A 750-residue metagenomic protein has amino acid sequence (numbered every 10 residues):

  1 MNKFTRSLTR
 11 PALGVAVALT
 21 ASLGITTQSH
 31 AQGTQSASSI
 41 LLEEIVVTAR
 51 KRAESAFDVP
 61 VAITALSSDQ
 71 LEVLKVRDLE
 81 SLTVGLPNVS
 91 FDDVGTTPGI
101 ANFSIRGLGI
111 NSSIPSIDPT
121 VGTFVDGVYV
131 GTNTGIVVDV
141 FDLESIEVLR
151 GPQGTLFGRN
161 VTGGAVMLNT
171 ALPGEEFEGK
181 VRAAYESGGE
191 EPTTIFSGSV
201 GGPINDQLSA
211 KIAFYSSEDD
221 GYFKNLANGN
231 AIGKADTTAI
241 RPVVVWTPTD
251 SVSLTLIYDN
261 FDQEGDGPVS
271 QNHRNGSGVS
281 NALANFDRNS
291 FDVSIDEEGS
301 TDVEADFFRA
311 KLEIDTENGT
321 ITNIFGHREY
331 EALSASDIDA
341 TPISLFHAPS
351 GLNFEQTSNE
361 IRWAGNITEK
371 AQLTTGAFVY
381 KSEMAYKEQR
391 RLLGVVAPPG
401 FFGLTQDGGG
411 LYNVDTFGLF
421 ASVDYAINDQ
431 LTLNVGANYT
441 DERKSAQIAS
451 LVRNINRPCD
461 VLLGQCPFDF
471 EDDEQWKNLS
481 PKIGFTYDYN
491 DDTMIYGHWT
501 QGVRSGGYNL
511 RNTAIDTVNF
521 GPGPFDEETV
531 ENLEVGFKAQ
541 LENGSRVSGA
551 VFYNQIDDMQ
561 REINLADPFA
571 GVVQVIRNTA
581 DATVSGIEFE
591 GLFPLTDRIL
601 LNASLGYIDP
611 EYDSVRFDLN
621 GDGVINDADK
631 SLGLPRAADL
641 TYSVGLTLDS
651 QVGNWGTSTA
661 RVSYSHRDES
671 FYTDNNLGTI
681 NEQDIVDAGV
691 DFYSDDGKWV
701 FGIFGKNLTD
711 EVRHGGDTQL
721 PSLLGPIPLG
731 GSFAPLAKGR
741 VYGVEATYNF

Functional and structural regions predicted by a protein language model:
M1-L74, E80-V84, G201, D250-S251 (+2 more regions): N-terminal Sec signal peptide and the immediately downstream disordered periplasmic leader that contains the TonB box
S38-E176, V535: Acidic, small-polar-rich N-terminal luminal/periplasmic segments of exported/outer-membrane proteins
D118-T120, T132, F141-R150, T155-N225 (+7 more regions): Outer-membrane beta-barrel translocator/receptor signature
F223-G233, P268-S294, D337-S350, Q389-G409 (+5 more regions): Solvent-exposed loop segments that connect transmembrane elements
G229, K234-T374, Y380-S382, R546-S548: Outer-membrane beta-barrel domain signature, strongest for Gram-negative TonB-dependent receptors and also present
F307-I338, D488, M494-R504, P524-I587 (+3 more regions): Membrane-embedded beta-barrel scaffold of Gram-negative outer-membrane proteins
L373-T374, A426, T432-L433, D441 (+4 more regions): Gram-negative outer-membrane beta-barrel transporters
S665-T673, F692-F750: C-terminal beta-signal and adjacent terminal beta-strands/loops of Gram-negative outer-membrane beta-barrel proteins
